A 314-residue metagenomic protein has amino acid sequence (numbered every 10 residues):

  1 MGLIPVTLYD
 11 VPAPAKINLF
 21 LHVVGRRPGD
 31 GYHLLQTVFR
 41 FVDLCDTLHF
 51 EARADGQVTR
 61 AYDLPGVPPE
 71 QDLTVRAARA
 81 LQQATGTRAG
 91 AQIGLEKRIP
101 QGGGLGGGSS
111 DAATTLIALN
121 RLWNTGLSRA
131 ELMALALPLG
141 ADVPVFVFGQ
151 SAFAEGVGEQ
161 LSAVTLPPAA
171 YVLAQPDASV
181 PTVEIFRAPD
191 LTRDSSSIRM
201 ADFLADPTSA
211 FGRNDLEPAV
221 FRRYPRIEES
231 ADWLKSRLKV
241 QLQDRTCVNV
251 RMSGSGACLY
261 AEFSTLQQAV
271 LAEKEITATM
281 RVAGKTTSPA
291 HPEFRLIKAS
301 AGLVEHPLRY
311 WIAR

Functional and structural regions predicted by a protein language model:
G2-G103, R121-A130, Q175-P176: ATP-binding N-lobe of GHMP and related small-molecule kinases
L19, L48, T74, G108 (+4 more regions): Residue-level signal for inorganic ion chemistry
R40-F41, L137-P138, P144-V147, A163-P167 (+1 more regions): Solvent-exposed alpha-helices and their adjacent loops that cap or buttress functional pockets in soluble metabolic
A54-V67, T115, L137, L204-N214: Short, basic/glycine-rich phosphate-binding loops at helix/coil junctions that contact nucleotide phosphates
A61-D63, E96, F148, S253 (+1 more regions): Conserved beta-strand termini and adjacent loop/short-helix elements that scaffold enzyme active sites in alpha/beta
G90, A112, L116-F153: Contiguous, small/hydrophobic- and glycine-enriched helical/loop subdomains that border and often "cap" functional
G94-W123, A141, N249-F263: Glycine/serine-rich anion-binding loops at beta->alpha junctions that coordinate negatively charged ligand groups
F148, F153-N249, S264-V270, K274-T277 (+1 more regions): Conserved, helical-rich catalytic subdomain that frames metal- and/or nucleotide-binding sites in enzyme alpha/beta
